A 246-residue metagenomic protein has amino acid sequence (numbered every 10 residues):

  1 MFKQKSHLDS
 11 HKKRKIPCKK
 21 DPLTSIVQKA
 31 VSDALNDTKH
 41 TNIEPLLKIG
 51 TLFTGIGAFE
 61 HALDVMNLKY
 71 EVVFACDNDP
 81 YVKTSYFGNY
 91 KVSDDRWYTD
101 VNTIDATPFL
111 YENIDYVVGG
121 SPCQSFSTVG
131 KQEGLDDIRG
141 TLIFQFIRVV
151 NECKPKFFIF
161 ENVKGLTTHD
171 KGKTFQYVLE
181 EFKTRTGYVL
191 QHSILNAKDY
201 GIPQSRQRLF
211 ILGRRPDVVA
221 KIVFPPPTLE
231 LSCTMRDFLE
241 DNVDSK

Functional and structural regions predicted by a protein language model:
M1-I26: C-terminal recognition-helix end and immediately following basic linker of small zinc-binding "finger" domains
H7, Y98-T99, G119, K131 (+1 more regions): Active-site-proximal cofactor/substrate-binding loop regions of enzyme domains
D21-N42: Protein-protein interaction and targeting regions used for scaffolding, dimerization, and localization
L47: Nucleotide donor/acceptor-binding cores
G50-N102: SAM cofactor-binding core of SAM-dependent methyltransferases, primarily the Rossmann-like beta-alpha-beta module
A75, Y98, V118, I159-F160: Generic enzyme active-site microenvironment
A106-I114, F126-K246: Class I S-adenosyl-L-methionine
I114-G120: Short SAM/SAH-binding signature in class I
